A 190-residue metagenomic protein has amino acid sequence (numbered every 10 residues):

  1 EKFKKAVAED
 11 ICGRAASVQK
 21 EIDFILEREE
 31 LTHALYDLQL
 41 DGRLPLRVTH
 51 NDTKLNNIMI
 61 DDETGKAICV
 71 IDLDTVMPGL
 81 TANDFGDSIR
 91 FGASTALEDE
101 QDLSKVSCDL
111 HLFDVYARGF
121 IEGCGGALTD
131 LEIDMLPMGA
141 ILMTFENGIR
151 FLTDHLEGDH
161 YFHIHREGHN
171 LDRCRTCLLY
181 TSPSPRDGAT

Functional and structural regions predicted by a protein language model:
E1, A8-C12, Q19, D23 (+6 more regions): Phosphate/dinucleotide-binding and metal-coordinating scaffold of catalytic cores in nucleotide-dependent enzymes
E1-H50, D61-T64: ATP-dependent phospho-/nucleotidyl transfer catalytic cores
P45-H50, M77, L112, A140-F145 (+1 more regions): Secondary-structure capping and boundary motifs in well-ordered enzyme cores
T53: Hydrophobic HxD+1 residue recognition
N57-D84: Catalytic activation segment of kinase domains across protein kinase-like and atypical kinase folds
P78, A82-G126, L142-Y161: Active-site activation/catalytic loop segments of kinase-like enzymes and analogous catalytic loops in related
L128-A140: All-alpha amphipathic helical-bundle segments outside canonical DNA-binding/catalytic cores that form hydrophobic
Y180-D187: Conserved small/polar residues in nucleotide/adenosyl-binding loops
